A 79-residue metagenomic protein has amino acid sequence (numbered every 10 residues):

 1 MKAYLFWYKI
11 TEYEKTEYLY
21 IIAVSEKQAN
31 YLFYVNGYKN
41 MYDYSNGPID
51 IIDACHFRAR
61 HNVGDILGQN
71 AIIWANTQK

Functional and structural regions predicted by a protein language model:
M1-T16: Short aromatic-glycine-(Arg/Gly/Cys) micro-motifs in beta-strand/loop hairpins
Y4-F6, I21-A23, A29: Hydrophobic beta-strand residues in large extracellular and virion-surface proteins
Y13, E26-Q28, H56: Generic "edge-of-domain/loop-turn" microfeature
E14-V24: A short, exposed loop/beta-hairpin motif centered on an aromatic-Gly-Thr core
Y18, K27-A29, N70, K79: Intrinsic disorder/low-complexity segments enriched in polar/small residues
V24-Y42: A short, charged, amphipathic alpha-helix used as a generic interaction element across diverse proteins
N36-K79: Short, mixed-charge low-complexity intrinsically disordered segments
